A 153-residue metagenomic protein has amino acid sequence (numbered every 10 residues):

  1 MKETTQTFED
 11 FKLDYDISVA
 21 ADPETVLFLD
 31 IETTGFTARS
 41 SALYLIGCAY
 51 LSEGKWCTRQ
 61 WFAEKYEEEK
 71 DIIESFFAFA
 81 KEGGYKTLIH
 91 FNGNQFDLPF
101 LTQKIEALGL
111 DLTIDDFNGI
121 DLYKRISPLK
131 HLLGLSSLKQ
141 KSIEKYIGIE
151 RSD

Functional and structural regions predicted by a protein language model:
M1-E24: N-terminal accessory regions of nucleic-acid-interacting proteins
T25-T34: Two-metal-ion RNase H-like nuclease active-site motif
T33, T37-S52, T58, A63: RNase H-like nuclease fold core
S41-Y44, C57, L88, N94-D153: Metal-dependent phosphoesterase core characteristic of DEDDh/y 3'-5' exonuclease domains
C57-A78: Nucleic-acid-processing active sites and adjacent nucleic-acid-binding tracks, predominantly divalent metal-dependent
A63, F91-N92: Conserved residues at beta->alpha junctions
